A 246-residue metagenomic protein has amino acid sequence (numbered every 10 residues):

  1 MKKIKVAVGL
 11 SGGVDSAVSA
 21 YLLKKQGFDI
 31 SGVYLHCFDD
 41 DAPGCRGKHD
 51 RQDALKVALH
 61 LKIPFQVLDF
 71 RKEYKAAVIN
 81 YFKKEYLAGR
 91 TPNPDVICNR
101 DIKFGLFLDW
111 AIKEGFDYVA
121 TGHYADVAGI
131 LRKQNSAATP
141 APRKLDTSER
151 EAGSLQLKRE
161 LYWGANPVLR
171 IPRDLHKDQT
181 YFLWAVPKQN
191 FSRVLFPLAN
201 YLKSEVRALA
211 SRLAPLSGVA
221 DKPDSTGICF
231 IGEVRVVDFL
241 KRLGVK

Functional and structural regions predicted by a protein language model:
M1-A138, T147-W184, L195, E205: ATP-dependent adenylation/nucleotidyltransferase module used to activate substrates
F116-I130, P167-K246: Flexible helical/loop "lid" subdomain adjacent to adenine-nucleotide binding pockets
